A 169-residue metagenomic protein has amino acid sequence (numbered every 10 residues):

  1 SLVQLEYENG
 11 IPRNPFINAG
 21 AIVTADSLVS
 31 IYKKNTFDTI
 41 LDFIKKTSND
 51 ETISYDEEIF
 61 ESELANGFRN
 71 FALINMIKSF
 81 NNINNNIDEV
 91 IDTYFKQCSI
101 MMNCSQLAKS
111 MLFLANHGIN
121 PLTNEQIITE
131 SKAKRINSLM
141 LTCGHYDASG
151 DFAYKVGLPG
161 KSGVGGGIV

Functional and structural regions predicted by a protein language model:
L2-Q97: Active-site-adjacent helix/loop patches that line small-molecule binding or acyl-intermediate pockets
F16-V23, N103-K109, K132, I136: Catalytic-loop motifs flanking and including active-site residues across diverse enzymes
I31-N35, N116-L122: Short helix-capping/linker segments at secondary-structure and domain boundaries
M76-N82, F113-N116, T142: Glycine-rich, acidic and aromatic/proline-enriched surface loops and short helix-turn segments that act as binding
D92, C98, M102, H117 (+1 more regions): Cytosolic covalent-transfer regions centered on His/Cys nucleophiles that carry phosphoryl or persulfide groups
M101-N120, G167: Active-site-proximal alpha-helical segments within enzyme catalytic domains
P121-V169: Conserved SxxK-family serine transpeptidase/carboxypeptidase catalytic domain of penicillin-binding proteins
